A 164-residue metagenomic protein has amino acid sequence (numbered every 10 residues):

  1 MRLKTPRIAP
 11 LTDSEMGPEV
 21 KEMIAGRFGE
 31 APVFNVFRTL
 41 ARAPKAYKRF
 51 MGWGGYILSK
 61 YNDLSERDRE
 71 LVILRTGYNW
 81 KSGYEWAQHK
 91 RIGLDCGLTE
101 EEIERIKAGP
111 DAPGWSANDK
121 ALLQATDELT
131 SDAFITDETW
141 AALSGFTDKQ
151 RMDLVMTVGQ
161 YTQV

Functional and structural regions predicted by a protein language model:
M1-V164: Hydrophobic alpha-helical segments
